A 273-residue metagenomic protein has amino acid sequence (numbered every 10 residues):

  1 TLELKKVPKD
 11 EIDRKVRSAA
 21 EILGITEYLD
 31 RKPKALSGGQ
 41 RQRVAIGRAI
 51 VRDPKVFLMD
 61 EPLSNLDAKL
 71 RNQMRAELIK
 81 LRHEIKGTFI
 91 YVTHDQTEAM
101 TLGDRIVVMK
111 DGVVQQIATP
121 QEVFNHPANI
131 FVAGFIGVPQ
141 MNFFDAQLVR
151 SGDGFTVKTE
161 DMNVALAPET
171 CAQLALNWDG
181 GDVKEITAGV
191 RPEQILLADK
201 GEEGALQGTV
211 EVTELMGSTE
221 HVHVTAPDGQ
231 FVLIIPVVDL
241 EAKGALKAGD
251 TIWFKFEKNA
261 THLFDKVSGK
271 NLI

Functional and structural regions predicted by a protein language model:
T1-F135: ABC ATPase nucleotide-binding domains
K6, N72, G87, V138 (+4 more regions): Generic structural "secondary-structure junction" signal
R31, A45-I46, P54, F144 (+3 more regions): Residue-level recognition of conserved structural "scaffold" positions that shape functional pockets and channels
S37-G38, I46, D111, I117 (+6 more regions): Short glycine-rich loop/turn motifs that provide flexible caps or phosphate-binding loops at active sites
T119, F131, Q147, T209-E211: Residues located in well-ordered beta-strands
H126-S151: C-terminal boundary and immediately downstream tail of ABC-type ATPase nucleotide-binding domains
M141, R150-I273: Non-catalytic connector elements of ABC transporters
